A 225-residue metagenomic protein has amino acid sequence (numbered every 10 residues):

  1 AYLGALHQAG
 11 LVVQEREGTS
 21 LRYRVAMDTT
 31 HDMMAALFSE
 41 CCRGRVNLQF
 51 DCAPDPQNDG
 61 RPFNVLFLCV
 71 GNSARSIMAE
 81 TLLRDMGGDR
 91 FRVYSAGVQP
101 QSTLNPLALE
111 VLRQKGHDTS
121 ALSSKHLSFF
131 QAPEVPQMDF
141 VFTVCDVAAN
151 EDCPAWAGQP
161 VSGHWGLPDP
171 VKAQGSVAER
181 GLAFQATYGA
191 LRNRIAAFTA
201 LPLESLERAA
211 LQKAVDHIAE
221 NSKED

Functional and structural regions predicted by a protein language model:
L3-G4: Short, hydrophobic-biased segments on the C-terminal half of alpha helices that form "recognition helices"
H7-E17, R24: Beta-hairpin "wing" of winged helix-turn-helix
L21-T29: N-terminal helix-turn-helix DNA-binding core of bacterial DNA-binding proteins
D28-L66: Amphipathic alpha-helical dimerization/coiled-coil segments that flank or bridge DNA-binding/regulatory modules
C52-Q131: Conserved active-site segments centered on acidic
G71-S73, D146-A149: Short glycine-rich anion-binding loops that position phosphate/pyrophosphate groups of nucleotides and phosphorylated
P136-Q137: Alpha-helix C-terminal capping/helix-to-coil transition sites in glycosyltransferase folds
D152-D225: Phosphate-binding/catalytic loops
